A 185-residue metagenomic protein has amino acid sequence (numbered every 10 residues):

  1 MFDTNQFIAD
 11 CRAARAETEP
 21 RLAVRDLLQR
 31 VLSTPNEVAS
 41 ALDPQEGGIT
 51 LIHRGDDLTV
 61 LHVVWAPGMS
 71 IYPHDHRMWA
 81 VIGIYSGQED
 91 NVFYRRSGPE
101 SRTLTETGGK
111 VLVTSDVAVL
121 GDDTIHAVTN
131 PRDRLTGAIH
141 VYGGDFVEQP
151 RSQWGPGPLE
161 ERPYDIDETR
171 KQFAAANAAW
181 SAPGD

Functional and structural regions predicted by a protein language model:
M1-N36: N-terminal leader/capping segments at the start of a protein or of a new domain
A39-P67: A short glycine-rich, His/Asp/Glu-containing loop-to-beta-strand
L61-D75, G121-D123: Conserved short histidine dyad/triad with adjacent acidic residue
H76-S97: Glycine- and acidic-residue-biased ligand/ion/polar-headgroup-sensing regions
V81-G83, D133-E148: A short hydrophobic beta-strand segment most commonly corresponding to one strand of the jelly-roll/cupin
R96-H126: Short acidic-glycine-tyrosine-enriched beta hairpin
V128-R132: Asparagine-centered strand-capping/turn motif at beta-strand->loop junctions
G144-D185: Conserved double-stranded beta-helix
